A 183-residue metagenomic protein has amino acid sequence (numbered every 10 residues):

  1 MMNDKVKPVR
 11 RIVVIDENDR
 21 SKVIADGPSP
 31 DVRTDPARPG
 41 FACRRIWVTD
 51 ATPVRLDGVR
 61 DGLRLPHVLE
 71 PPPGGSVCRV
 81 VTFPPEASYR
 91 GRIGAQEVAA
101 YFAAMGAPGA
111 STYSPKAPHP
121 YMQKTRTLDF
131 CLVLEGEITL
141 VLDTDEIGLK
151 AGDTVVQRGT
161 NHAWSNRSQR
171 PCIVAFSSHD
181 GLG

Functional and structural regions predicted by a protein language model:
M1-R64: N-terminal leader/capping segments at the start of a protein or of a new domain
R11, I15, S21-V23, P30-V32 (+2 more regions): Double-stranded beta-helix
N18, K22-S29, P53-L56, L69-A87 (+1 more regions): Glyoxalase I/VOC metalloenzyme domain signal
S29, C78-T125, G159-N161, L182: Conserved short histidine dyad/triad with adjacent acidic residue
R45, D50-L69, V77-F83, R90-I93 (+1 more regions): Terminal, intrinsically disordered low-complexity segments enriched in charged/polar and proline residues
G75-S76, P84, E137-T139, E146-K150 (+1 more regions): Ligand-binding loop in jelly-roll beta-barrel domains
A117-A151: A short beta-strand-loop-beta hairpin characteristic of the jelly-roll/cupin
